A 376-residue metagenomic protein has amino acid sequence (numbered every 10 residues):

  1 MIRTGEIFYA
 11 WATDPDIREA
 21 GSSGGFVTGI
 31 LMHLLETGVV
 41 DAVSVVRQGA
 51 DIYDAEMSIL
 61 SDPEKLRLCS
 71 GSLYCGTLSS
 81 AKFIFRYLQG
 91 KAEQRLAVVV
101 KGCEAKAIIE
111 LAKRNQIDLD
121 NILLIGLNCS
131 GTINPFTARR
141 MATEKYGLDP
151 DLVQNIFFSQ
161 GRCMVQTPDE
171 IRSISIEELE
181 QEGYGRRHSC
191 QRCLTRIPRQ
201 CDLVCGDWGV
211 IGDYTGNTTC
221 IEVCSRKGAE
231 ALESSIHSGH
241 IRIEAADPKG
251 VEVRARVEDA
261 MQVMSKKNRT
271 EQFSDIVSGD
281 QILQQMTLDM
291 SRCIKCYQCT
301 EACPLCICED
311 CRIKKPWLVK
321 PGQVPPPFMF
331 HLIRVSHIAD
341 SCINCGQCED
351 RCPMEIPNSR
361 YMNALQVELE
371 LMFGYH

Functional and structural regions predicted by a protein language model:
M1-M286, M290, M362, F373: Iron-sulfur-associated redox domains of electron-transfer enzymes in respiratory and anaerobic energy metabolism
Q191-L194, E222, I294-T300, P304 (+1 more regions): Cys/His/Pro-rich metal-binding microdomains
N268-M290, L305-H376: Ferredoxin-type iron-sulfur electron-transfer modules in oxidoreductases and energy-metabolism complexes
